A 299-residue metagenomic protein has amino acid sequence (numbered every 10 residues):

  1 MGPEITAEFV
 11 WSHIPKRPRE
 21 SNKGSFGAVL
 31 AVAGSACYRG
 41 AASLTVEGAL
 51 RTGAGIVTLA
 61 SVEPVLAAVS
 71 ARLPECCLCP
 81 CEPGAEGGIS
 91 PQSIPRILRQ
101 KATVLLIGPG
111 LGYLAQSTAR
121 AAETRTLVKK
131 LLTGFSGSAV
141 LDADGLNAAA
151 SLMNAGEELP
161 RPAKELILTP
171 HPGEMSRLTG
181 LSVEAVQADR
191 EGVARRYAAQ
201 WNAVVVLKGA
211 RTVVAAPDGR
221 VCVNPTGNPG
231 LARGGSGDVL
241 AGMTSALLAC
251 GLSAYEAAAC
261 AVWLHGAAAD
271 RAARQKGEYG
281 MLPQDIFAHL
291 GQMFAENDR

Functional and structural regions predicted by a protein language model:
M1-A7, A60-T226: Glycine-rich phosphate/dinucleotide-binding loop and adjoining beta-alpha-beta core of small-molecule
M1-K23: Positively charged, low-complexity intrinsically disordered leader regions
R17, V221-G235: Short pre-catalytic strand/loop immediately N-terminal to key active-site residues, enriched for Gly-Thr
N22-E86: Substrate-binding N-lobe of the ribokinase-like
C37-T52, T58, G145-S151, R233 (+1 more regions): Short glycine/serine/threonine-rich phosphate/pyrophosphate-binding segments that cradle anionic phosphate groups
S43, E47-G48, K129, R195 (+1 more regions): Alpha-helical segments flanking ligand/cofactor-binding loops in enzyme cores
S176-R177, R233-L264: Short, small-residue alpha-helix embedded
A268-R299: Charged C-terminal helix
